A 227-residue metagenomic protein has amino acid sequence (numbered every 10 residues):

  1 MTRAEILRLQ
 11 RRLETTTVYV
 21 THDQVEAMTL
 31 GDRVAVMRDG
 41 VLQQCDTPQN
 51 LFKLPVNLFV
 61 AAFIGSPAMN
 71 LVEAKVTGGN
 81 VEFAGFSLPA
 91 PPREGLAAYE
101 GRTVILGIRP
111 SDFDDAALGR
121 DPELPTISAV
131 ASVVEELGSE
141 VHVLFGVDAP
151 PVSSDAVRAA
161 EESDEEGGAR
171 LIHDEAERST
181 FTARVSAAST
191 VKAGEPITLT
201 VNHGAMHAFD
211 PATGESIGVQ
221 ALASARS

Functional and structural regions predicted by a protein language model:
M1-F63: ABC ATPase nucleotide-binding domains
L7, P48, L71, I105-G107 (+1 more regions): Generic alpha-helical hydrophobic packing signal
T47, F59, E73-K75, S128-V133: Residues located in well-ordered beta-strands
L54-T77, G107, N202: C-terminal boundary and immediately downstream tail of ABC-type ATPase nucleotide-binding domains
G79-S227: Non-catalytic connector elements of ABC transporters
